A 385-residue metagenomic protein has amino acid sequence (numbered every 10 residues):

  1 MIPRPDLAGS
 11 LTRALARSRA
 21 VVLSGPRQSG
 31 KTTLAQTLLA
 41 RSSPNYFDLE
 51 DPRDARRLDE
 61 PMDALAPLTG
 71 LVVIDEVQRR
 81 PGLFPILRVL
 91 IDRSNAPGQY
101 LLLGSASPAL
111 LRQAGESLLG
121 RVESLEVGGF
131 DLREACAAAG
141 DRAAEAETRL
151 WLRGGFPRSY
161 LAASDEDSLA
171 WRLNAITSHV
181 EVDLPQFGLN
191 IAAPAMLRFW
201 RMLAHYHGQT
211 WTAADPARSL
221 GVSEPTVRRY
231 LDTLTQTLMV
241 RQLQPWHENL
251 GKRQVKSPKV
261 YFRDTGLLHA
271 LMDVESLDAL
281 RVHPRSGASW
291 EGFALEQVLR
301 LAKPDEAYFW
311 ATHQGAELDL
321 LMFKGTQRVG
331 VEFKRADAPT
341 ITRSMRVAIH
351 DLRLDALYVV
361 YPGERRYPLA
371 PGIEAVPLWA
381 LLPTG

Functional and structural regions predicted by a protein language model:
M1-L15: Pre-Walker A adenine-sensing motif
L23: Hydrophobic anchor at the beta1->P-loop junction of P-loop NTPases
K31: Conserved lysine of the Walker
L34, L38: Hydrophobic positions on the alpha1 helix immediately C-terminal to the Walker A/P-loop
R57-L101: Conserved nucleotide-sensing/catalytic segment adjacent to the nucleotide-binding pocket in NTP-handling enzymes
S105-S107, L111-T212, L238-M239: Interdomain motor-coupling "hinge/lid" segment immediately C-terminal to the ATP-binding subdomain of NTP-driven enzymes
G128-G129, E364-G385: Domain-level recognition of nuclease-like catalytic cores that cleave nucleotide substrates
D165-G325: Accessory nucleic acid-recognition modules appended to NTPase machines
